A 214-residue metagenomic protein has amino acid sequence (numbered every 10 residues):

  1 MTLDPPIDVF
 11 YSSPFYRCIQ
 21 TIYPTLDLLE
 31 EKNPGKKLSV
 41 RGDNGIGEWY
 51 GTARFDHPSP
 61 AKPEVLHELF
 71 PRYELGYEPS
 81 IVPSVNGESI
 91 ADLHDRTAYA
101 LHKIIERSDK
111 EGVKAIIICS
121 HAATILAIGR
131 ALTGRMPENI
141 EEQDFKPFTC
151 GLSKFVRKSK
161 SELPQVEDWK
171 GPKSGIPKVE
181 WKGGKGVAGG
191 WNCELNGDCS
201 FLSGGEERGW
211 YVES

Functional and structural regions predicted by a protein language model:
M1, L28, Y99-R107: A generic secondary-structure signal
M1-L75, F145-T149, L163: Phosphate-coordination/substrate-recognition cap region in phosphate-metabolizing enzymes
L3-P5, I104-A115: Glycine-rich phosphate-binding loop signature in dinucleotide/nucleotide-binding domains
Y11, E111-T124, I128: Beta-strand elements within well-structured catalytic alpha/beta cores of enzymes that handle phosphate/sulfate esters
F15, I90-A98: Amphipathic, non-transmembrane alpha-helical scaffold segments
T25-L29, S108, L132, M136: Active-site catalytic pocket residues across diverse enzymes, especially alpha/beta-hydrolases
G47-P63, E111, R130-S214: Acidic, low-complexity terminal tails and accessory targeting/binding regions of phosphate-metabolizing enzymes
L69-D92: Short glycine/proline- and acidic residue-enriched helix-loop micro-motifs that form flexible lids or anion-recognition
